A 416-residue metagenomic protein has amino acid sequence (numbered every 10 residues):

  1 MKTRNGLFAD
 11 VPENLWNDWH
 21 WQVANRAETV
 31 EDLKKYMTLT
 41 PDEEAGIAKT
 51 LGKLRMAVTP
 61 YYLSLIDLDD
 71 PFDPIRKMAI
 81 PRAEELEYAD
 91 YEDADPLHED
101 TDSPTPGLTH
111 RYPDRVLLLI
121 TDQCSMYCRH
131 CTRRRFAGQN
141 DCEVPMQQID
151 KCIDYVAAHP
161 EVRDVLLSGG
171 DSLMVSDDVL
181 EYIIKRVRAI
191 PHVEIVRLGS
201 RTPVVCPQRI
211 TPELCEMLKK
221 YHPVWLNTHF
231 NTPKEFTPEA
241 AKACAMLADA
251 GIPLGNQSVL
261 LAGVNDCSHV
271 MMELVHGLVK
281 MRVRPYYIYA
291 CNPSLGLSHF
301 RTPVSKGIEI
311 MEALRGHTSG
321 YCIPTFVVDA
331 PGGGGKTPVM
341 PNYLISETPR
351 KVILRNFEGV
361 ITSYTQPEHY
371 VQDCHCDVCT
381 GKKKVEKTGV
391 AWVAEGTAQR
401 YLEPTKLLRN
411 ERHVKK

Functional and structural regions predicted by a protein language model:
M1-H110, L408: Flexible, acidic/Gly-rich N-terminal and inter-domain linker regions that tether and position cofactor-handling modules
Y62, C124, C128, Y286: Conserved, mostly hydrophobic/aromatic
T101-P104, Y112-D114, V378-K416: A short, charged
S103-G107, V116-L119, D150-V156: Short, charged beta->alpha transition segments
H110-Q147, L198: Canonical Radical SAM [4Fe-4S] cluster-binding loop centered on the CxxxCxxC motif and its immediate flanking residues
D150-P160, D164, L173-T318: Conserved AdoMet/S-adenosylmethionine-binding subsite of the radical SAM
M311-G396: C-terminal accessory regions of radical SAM enzymes
